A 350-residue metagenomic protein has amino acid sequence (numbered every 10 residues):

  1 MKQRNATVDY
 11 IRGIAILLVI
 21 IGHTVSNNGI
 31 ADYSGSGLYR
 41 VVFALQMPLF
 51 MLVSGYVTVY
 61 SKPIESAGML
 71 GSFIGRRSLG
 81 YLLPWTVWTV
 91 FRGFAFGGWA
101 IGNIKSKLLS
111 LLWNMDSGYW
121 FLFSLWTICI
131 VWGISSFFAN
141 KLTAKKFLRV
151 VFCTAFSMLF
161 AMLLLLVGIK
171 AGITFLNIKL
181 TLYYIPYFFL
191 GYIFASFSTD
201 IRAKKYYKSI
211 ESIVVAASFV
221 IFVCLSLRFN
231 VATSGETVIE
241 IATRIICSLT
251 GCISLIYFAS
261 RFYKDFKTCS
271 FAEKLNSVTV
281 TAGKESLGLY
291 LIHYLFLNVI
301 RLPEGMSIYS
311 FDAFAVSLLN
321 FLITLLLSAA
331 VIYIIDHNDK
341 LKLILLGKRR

Functional and structural regions predicted by a protein language model:
M1-R350: Alpha-helical transmembrane segments and their immediate juxtamembrane cytosolic regions
